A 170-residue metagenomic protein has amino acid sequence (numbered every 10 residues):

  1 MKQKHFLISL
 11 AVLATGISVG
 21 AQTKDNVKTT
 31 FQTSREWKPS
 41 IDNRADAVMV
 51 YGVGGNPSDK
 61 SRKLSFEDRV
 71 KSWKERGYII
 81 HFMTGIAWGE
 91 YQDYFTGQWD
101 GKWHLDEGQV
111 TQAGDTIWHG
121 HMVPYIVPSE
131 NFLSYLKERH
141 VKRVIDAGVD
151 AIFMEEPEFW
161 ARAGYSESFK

Functional and structural regions predicted by a protein language model:
M1-L7: Bacterial N-terminal signal peptides that target proteins for export
A11-G20: Hydrophobic h-region of N-terminal signal peptides that target proteins for export in Gram-negative bacteria
Q22-V27: Cleaved targeting-peptide boundary
T29-S61, S65-D68, R143-A151: Catalytic domains of carbohydrate-active enzymes, especially glycoside hydrolases
F31-R35, G52-V53, I80-I86, E156: A cross-domain feature marking catalytic cores of carbohydrate-active enzymes and several ubiquitous metabolic/repair
F66-Y78: Surface-exposed amphipathic alpha-helices with a cationic face
F82, I86-A147, G164, K170: Active-site-adjacent "subsite" loops/lids of carbohydrate-active enzymes
M154-K170: Active-site-proximal loop/short-helix segments that contain or immediately flank catalytic acid/base residue(s)
